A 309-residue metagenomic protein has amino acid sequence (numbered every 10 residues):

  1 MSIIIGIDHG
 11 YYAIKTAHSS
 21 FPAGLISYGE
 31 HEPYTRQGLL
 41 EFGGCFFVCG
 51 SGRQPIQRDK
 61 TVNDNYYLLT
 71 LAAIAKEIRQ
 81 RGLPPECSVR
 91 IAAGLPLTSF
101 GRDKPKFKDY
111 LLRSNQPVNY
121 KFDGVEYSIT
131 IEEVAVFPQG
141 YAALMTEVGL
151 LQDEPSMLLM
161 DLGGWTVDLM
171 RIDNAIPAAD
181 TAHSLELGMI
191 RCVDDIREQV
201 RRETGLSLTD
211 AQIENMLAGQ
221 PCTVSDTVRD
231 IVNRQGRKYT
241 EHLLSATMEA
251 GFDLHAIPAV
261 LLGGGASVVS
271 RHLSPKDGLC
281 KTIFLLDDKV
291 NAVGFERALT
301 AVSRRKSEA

Functional and structural regions predicted by a protein language model:
M1-M157, I176-R191, E203, D210-A309: Nucleotide/phosphate-binding catalytic cleft detector across ATP-hydrolyzing and phosphate-transferring enzymes
T16, L169-R171: Conserved blade-register residue in beta-propeller folds
M160: Phosphate-handling catalytic cores of nucleic-acid transaction enzymes
G163: A general nucleic-acid interaction/assembly signal
Q199: A contiguous pocket-lining binding segment that forms or flanks enzyme active sites
